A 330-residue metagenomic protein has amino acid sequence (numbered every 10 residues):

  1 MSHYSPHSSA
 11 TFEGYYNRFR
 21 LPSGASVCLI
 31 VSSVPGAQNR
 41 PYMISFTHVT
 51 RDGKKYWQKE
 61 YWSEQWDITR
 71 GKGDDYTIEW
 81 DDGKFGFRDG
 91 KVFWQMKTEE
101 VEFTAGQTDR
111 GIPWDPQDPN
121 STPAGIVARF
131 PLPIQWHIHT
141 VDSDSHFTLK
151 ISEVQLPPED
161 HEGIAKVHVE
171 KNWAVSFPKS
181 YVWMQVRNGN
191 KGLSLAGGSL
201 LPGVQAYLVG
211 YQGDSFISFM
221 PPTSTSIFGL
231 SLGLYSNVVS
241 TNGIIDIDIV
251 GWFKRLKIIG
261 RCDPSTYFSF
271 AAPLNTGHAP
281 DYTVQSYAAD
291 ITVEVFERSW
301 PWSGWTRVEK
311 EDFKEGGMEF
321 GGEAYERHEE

Functional and structural regions predicted by a protein language model:
M1-E330: Structured soluble/peripheral alpha/beta segments that form catalytic or ligand/cofactor-binding pockets
